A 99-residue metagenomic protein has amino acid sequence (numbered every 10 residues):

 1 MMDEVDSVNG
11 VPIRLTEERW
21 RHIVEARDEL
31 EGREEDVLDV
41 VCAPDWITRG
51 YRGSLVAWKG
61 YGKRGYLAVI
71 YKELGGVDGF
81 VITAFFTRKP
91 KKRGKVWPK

Functional and structural regions predicted by a protein language model:
M1-K99: Ribonuclease/tRNase effector modules and their secretory precursors
